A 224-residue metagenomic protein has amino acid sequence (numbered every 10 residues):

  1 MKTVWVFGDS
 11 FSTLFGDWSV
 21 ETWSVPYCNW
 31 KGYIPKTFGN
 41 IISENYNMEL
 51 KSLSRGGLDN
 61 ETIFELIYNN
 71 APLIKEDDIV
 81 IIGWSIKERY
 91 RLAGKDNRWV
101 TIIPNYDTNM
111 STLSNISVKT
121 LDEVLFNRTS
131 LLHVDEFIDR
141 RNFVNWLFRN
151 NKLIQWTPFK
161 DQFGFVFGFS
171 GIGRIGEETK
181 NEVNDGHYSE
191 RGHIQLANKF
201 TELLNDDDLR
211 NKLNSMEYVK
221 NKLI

Functional and structural regions predicted by a protein language model:
M1-E61, L73: Serine-esterase "nucleophile elbow" of acetyl-processing enzymes
N60, E65-Y68: Glycine-rich phosphate- or other oxyanion-binding loops that anchor nucleotides, phosphorylated ligands
Y68-I224: Alpha-helical cap/lid subdomain in secreted, periplasmic, or secretory-pathway luminal O-acyl-processing enzymes
